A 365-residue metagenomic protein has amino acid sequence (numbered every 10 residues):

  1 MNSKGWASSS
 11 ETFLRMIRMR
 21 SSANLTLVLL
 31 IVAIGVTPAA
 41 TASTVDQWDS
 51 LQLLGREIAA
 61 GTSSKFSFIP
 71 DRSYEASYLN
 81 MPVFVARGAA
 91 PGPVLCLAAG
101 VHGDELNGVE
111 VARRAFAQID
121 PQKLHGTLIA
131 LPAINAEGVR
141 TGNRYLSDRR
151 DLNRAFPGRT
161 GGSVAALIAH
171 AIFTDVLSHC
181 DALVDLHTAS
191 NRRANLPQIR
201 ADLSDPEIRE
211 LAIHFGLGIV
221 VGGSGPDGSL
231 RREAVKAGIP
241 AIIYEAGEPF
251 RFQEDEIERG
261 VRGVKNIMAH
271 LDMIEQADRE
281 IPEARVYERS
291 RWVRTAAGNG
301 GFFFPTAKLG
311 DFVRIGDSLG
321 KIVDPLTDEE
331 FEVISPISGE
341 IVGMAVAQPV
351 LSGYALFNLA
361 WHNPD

Functional and structural regions predicted by a protein language model:
F13, I17-A23, A40-D365: Structured catalytic-domain cores with a bias toward divalent-metal coordination
T26-V36: Bacterial N-terminal signal peptides
